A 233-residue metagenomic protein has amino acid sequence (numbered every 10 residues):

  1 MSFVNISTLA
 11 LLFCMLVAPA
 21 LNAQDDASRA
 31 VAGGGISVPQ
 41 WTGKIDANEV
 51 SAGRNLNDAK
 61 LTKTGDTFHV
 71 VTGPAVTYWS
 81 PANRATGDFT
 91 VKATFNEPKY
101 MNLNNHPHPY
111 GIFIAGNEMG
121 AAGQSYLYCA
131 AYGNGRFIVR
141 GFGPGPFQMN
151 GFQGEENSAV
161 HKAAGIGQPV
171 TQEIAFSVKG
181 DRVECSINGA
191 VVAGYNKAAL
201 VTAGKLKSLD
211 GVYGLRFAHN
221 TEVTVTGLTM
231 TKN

Functional and structural regions predicted by a protein language model:
S7-A18: Bacterial N-terminal signal peptides
P19-A23: Sec/Tat signal peptide C-region and signal peptidase I cleavage site
Q24-L103: Low-complexity, Ser/Thr/Pro/Gly-rich disordered linker/stalk regions
T72-F147: Secretory/extracellular carbohydrate-interaction modules and structurally similar beta-sandwich "look-alikes"
T77-N83, S158-I166, L215: Beta-strand-rich interaction surfaces with strong enrichment in secreted/lumenal proteins
A93, G167-A199: Carbohydrate-binding surfaces in secreted/extracellular proteins
F147-E173: Short, aromatic/His-centered strand-loop micro-motif at the edge of beta-sheets
Y195-T226: Flexible glycan-contacting loops in extracellular carbohydrate-active proteins
